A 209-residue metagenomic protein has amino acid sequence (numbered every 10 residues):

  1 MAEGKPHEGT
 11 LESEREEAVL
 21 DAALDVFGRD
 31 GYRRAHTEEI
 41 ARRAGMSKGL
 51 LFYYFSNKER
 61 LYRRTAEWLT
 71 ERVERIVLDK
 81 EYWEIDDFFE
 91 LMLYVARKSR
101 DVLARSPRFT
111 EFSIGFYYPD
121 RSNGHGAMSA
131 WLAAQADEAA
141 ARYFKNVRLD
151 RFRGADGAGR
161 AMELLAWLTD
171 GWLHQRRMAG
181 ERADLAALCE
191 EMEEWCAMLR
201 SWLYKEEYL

Functional and structural regions predicted by a protein language model:
M1-E14, E207-L209: N-terminal intrinsically disordered/low-complexity leader segments
R15-A23, I40, L61, T65-V73 (+1 more regions): Generic hydrophobic, amphipathic alpha-helix propensity
A18, V26-R60, R64: Helix-turn-helix
F55, G115-S122: Short helix-capping/turn signature of helix-turn-helix
E74, L78-Y82, D86, E90 (+6 more regions): Amphipathic alpha-helical packing segments from all-alpha helical-bundle domains
K80, E84, Y117-D120, R176-G180: Secondary-structure edge/capping motif, primarily at the C-terminal ends of alpha-helices and the immediately following
F89-G115, A136-D137, A141, A166-T169 (+2 more regions): Helical hydrophobic small-molecule/effector-binding pocket
R108-I114, G126-S129, R148-A197, E206-L209: Hydrophobic/aromatic-rich alpha-helical bundle segments in the mid-to-C-terminal region
